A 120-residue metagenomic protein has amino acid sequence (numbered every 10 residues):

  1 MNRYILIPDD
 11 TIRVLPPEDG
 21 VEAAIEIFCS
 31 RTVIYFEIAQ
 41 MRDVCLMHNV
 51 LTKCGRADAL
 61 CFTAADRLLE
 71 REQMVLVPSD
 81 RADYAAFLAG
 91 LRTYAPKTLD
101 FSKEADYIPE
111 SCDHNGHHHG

Functional and structural regions predicted by a protein language model:
M1-E22, F28-S30, D83-A86, I108-D113: Anionic N-terminal interaction surfaces
R13-V14, V33-Y35, R67-Q73: Short, surface-exposed beta-strand/loop "edge" segments at domain boundaries and coil↔beta transitions
E26-T32, T63-R67: Secondary-structure transition/turn motif
S30-V50: Phosphoinositide-dependent membrane-docking surfaces
D43-G120: Acidic, Ser/Thr- and proline-rich intrinsically disordered linker/docking segments of eukaryotic scaffolds
